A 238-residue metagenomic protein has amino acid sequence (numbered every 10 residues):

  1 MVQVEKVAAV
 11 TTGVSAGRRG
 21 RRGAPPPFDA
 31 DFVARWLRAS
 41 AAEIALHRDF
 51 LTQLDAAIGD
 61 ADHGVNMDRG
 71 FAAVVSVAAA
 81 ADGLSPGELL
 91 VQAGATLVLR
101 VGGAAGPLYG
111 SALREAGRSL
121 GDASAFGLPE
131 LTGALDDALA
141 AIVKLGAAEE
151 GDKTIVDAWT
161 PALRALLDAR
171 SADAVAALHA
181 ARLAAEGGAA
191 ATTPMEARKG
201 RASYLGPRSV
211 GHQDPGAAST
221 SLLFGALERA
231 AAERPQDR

Functional and structural regions predicted by a protein language model:
M1-R238: N-terminal loops that bind phosphate or other acidic moieties and the adjacent beta-alpha structural core
